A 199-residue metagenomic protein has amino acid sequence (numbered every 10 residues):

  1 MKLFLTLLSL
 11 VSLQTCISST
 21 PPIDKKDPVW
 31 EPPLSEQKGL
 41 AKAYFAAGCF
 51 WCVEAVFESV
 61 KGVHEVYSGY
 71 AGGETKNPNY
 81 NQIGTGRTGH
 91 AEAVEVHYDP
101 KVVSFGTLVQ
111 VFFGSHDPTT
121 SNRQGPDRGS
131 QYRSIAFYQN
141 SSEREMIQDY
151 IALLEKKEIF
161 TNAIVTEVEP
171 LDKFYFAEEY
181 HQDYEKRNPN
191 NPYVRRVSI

Functional and structural regions predicted by a protein language model:
F4-S12: Sec-dependent N-terminal signal peptides
C16-I199: Flexible coil/turn and secondary-structure edge motifs
